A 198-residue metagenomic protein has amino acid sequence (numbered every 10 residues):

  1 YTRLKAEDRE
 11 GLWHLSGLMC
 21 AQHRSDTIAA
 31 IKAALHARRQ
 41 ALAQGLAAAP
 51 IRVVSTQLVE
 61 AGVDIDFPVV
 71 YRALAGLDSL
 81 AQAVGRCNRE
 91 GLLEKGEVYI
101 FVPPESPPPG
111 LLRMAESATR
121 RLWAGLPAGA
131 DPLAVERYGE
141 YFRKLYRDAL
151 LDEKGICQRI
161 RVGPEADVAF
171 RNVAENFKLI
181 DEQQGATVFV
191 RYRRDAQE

Functional and structural regions predicted by a protein language model:
Y1-A34, Y71, A75-L77, A81-E198: C-terminal helicase lobe and adjacent C-terminal extensions/tails of nucleic-acid helicase motors
W13-H14, M19, A47-I51, L58 (+2 more regions): ATPase/helicase motor core of nucleic-acid motors
C20-T56: Conserved helicase ATPase core of P-loop NTP-dependent helicases/translocases
L42, R52-D66, Q82-E90: SF2 helicase motor core recognition
P50-I51, F67, Q183-A186: Short, surface-exposed beta-edge/turn micro-motifs
